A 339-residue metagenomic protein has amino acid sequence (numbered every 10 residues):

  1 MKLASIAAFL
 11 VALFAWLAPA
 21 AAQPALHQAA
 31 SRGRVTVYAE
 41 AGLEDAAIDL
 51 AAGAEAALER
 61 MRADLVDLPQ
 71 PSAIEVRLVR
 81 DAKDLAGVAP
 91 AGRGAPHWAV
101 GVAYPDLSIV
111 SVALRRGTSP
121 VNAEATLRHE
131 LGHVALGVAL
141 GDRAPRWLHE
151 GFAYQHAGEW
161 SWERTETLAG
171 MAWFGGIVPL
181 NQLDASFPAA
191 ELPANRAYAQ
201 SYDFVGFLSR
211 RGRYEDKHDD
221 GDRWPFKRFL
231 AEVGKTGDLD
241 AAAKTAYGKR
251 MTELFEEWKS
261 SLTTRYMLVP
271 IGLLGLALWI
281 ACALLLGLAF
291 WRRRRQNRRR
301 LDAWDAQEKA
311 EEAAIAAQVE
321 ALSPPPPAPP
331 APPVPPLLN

Functional and structural regions predicted by a protein language model:
M1-I6, N339: Positively charged n-region of N-terminal signal peptides that target proteins for export
A7-A18: Bacterial N-terminal signal peptides
F9-L10, A91, M251, N297: Intrinsically disordered, low-complexity regions enriched in Ser/Pro/Gly/Gln/His and often acidic
L10, A21, Q70, R213 (+2 more regions): Generic low-polarity alpha-helical segments
Q23-P145, F187, A197, K235-L239: Juxtacatalytic substrate-recognition/specificity segment
L26-S31, G42, I177-V178, A189-N195 (+1 more regions): Beta/coil-rich, acidic/histidine-enriched accessory regions frequently appended to metallopeptidases
G94-S111, R115-A125, V134, V138-G275 (+1 more regions): Acidic/His/Gly-enriched intrinsically disordered linker/tail segments that often contain short helix/coil "MoRF-like"
